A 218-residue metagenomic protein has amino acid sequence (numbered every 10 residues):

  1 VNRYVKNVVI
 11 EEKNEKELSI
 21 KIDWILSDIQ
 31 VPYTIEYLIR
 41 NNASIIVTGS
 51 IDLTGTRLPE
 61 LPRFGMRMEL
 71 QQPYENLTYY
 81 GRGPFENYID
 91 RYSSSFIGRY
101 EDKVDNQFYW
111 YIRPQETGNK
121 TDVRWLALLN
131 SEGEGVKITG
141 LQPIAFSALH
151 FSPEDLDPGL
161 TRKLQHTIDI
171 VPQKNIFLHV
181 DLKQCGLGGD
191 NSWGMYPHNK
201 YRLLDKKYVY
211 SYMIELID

Functional and structural regions predicted by a protein language model:
V1-D218: Beta-strand/loop-rich accessory regions of lumenal/periplasmic or secreted enzymes, predominantly carbohydrate-active
